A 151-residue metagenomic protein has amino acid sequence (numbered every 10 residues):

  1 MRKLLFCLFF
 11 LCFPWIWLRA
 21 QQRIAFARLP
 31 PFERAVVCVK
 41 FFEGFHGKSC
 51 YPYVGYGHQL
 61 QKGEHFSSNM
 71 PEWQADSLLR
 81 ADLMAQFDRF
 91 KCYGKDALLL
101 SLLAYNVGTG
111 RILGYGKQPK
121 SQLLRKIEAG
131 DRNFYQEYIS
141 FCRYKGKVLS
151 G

Functional and structural regions predicted by a protein language model:
L4-F13: Sec-dependent N-terminal signal peptides
F10, F32-V36, Y93-L102, Y135: Alpha-helical scaffolds flanking conserved acidic
I16-H46, H58-G63, M70-Q86, T109-G151: Long, amphipathic alpha-helical surface segments
Y51-V54, H58: Early exported N-terminus immediately downstream of N-terminal targeting peptides
F87-C92: Short helix-to-loop capping/linker segments positioned immediately adjacent to catalytic or ligand/cofactor-binding
Y105: Hydrophobic pocket-lining residues within nucleotide cofactor-binding pockets
